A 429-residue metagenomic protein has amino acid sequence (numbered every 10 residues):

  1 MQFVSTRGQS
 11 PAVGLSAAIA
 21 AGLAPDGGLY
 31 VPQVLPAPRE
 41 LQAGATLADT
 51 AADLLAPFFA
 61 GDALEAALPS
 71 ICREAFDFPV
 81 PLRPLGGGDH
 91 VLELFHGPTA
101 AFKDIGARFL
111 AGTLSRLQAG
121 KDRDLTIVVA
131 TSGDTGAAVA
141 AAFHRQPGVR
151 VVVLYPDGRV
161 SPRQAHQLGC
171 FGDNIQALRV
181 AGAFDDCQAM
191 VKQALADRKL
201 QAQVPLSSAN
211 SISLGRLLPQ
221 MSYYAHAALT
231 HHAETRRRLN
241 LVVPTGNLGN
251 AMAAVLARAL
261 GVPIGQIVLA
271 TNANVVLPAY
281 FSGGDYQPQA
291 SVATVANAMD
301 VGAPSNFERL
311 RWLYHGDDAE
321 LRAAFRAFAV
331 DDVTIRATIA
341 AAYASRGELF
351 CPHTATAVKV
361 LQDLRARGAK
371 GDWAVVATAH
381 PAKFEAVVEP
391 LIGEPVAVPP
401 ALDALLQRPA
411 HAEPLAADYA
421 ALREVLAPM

Functional and structural regions predicted by a protein language model:
M1-M429: PLP-dependent amino-acid enzyme catalytic core
